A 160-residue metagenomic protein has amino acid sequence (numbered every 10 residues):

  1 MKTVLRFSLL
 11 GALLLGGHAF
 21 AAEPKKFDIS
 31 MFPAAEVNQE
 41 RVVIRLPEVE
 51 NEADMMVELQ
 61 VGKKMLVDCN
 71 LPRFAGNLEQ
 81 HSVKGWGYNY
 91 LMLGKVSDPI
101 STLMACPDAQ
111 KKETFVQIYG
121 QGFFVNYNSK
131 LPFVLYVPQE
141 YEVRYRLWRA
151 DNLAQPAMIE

Functional and structural regions predicted by a protein language model:
M1-S8: Bacterial N-terminal signal peptides that target proteins for export
S8-G16: Bacterial N-terminal signal peptides
G17-A21: Sec/Tat signal peptide C-region and signal peptidase I cleavage site
A22-V83, M158: N-terminal secretory signal peptides
S30-F32, R45-P47, Q60-G62, G94 (+3 more regions): A structural detector for beta-sheet-dominated domains
Q39-R41, Y88, K130-F133: Short, surface-exposed beta-edge/turn micro-motifs
A53-Q121: Mature extracytoplasmic domains of secretory-pathway proteins
N126-E160: C-terminal partner/receptor-binding element of secreted or periplasmic proteins
